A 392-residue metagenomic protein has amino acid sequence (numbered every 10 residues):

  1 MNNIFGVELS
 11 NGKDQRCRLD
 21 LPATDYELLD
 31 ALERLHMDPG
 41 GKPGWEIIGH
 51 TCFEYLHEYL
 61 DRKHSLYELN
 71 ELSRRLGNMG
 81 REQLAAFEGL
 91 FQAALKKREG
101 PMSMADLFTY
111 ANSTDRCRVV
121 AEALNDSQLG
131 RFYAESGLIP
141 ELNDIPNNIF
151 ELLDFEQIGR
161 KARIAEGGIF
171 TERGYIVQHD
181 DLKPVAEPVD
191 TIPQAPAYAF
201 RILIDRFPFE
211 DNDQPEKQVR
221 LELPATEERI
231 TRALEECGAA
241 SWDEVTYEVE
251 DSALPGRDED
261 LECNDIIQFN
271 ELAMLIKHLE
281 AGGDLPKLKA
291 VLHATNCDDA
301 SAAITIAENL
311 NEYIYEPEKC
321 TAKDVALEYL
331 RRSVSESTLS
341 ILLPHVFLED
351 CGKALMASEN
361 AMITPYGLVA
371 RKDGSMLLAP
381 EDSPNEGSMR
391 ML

Functional and structural regions predicted by a protein language model:
M1-E27, Q194-E227, S388-L392: Short, extreme N-terminal segment that most often corresponds to the first beta-strand
N2, G12, G40, R163 (+5 more regions): A generic structural signal for short, non-catalytic loop/turn and secondary-structure boundary residues
A31-E151, V177-A199, P215-Q218, E222-S340 (+3 more regions): Mixed-charge (acidic/basic) macromolecular-recognition segments
N125-D126, G130, F155, K161 (+4 more regions): Extended, charge-rich alpha-helical segments
D144-R163, G168, R220, T338-M356: Amphipathic alpha-helical packing elements
D154, F347, E381-L392: Non-Sec secretion/translocation targeting segments of pathogen effectors
R160-P193, K353-N385: Long, highly charged low-complexity segments enriched in Glu/Asp and Lys/Arg with interspersed Ser/Thr
